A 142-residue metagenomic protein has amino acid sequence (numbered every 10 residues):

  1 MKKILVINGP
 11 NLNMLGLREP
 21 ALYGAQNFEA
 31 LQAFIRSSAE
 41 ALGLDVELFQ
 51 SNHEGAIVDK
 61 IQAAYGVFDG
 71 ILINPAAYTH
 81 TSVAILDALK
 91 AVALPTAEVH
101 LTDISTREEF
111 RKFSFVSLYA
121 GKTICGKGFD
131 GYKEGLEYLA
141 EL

Functional and structural regions predicted by a protein language model:
M1-I4: Extreme N-terminal starter segment of soluble prokaryotic enzymes
P10-L12, A76-T79, T102-I104: Short glycine-rich anion-binding loops that position phosphate/pyrophosphate groups of nucleotides and phosphorylated
L15-E29: Glycine- and acidic-residue-enriched helix-capping/strand-helix junction motifs
E47-G55: Short beta->alpha junction loops
A56-K60: Short acidic active-site motifs
A64-I71: Short acidic/histidine-rich motifs immediately flanking catalytic phosphotransfer sites in two-component signaling
S82-A91: Short Gly/Thr/Asp-enriched flexible loops that form oxyanion-binding sites at enzyme active sites
A97, T106-L142: Short, glycine-/small-residue-rich phosphate/pyrophosphate-handling segment
